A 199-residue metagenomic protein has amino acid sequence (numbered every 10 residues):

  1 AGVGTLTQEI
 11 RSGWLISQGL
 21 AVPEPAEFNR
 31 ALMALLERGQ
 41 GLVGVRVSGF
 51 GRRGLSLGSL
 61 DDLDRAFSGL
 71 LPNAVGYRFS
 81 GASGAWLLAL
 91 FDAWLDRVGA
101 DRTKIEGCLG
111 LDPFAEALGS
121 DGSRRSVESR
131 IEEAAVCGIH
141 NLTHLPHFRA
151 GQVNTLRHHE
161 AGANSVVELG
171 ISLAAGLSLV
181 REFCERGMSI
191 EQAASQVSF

Functional and structural regions predicted by a protein language model:
A1-F199: Catalytic alpha/beta active-site cores
